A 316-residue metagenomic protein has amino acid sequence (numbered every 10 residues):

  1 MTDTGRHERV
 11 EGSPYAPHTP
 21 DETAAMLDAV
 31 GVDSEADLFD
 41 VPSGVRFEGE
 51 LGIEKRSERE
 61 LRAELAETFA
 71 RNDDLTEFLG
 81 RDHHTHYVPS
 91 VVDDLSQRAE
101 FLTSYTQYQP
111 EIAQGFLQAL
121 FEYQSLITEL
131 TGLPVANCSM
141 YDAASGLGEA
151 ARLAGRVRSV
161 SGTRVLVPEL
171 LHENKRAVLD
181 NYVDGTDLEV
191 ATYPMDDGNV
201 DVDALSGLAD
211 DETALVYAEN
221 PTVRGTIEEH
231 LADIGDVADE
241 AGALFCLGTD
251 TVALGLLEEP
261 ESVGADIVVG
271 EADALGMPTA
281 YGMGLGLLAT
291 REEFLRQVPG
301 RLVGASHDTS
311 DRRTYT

Functional and structural regions predicted by a protein language model:
M1-L27, T314: Charged, compositionally biased N-terminal leader segments and the immediate start of the first structured element
R6, F47, A99-P110, T128-L133 (+3 more regions): Gly-rich Lys/Arg/Thr-decorated short loops/hinges at beta-loop-alpha junctions or inter-strand turns that position
S43-Q118: N-terminal entrance/gating region of PLP-dependent enzymes' catalytic architecture
L61-R62, F121-Q124, A136-S161, G286: Conserved beta-loop-alpha segment that forms the PLP phosphate-binding cup at the N-terminus of a helix
R158-E173: Conserved PLP-anchoring active-site segment centered on the Schiff-base-forming lysine
G198-T251: Active-site phosphate-binding strand-loop segment of PLP-dependent enzymes
E261-M277: Conserved active-site segment immediately N-terminal to the catalytic lysine that forms the internal aldimine
P278-T316: Active-site C-terminal subdomain of aminotransferase-like
